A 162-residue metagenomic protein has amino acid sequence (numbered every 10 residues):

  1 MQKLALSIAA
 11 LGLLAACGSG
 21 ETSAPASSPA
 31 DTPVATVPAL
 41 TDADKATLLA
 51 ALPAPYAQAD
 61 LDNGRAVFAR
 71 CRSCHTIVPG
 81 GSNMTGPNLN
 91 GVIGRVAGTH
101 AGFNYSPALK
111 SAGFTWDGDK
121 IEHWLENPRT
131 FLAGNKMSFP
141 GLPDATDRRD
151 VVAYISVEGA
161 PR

Functional and structural regions predicted by a protein language model:
M1-A15: Sec-dependent bacterial lipoprotein signal peptides
C17-E21: Bacterial signal peptide processing site
A35, D117-R162: C-terminal capping alpha-helices of c-type cytochrome domains
A35-V67: Electrostatic cytochrome c docking/interface patches
L49, R70-R72, S82-N83, G94 (+1 more regions): Mobile acidic interaction elements
L61-R65, P79-T115: Gly/Gly-Pro-rich "capping" loops immediately C-terminal to redox-active cysteine motifs in periplasmic/lumenal
G64, F68-I77, V151-I155: The canonical Cys-X-X-Cys-His
R70, T85, A133-N135: Envelope-exposed proteins and targeting segments
